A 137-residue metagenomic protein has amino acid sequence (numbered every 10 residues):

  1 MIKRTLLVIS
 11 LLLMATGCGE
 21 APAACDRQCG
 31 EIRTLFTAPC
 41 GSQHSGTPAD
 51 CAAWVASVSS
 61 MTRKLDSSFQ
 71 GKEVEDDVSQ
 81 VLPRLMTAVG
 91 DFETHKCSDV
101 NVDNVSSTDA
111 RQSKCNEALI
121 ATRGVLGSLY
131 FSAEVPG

Functional and structural regions predicted by a protein language model:
M1-L7: Bacterial N-terminal signal peptides that target proteins for export
L7-V8, G127: General helical structural elements
V8-L12, T122: Hydrophobic alpha-helical membrane segments, chiefly transmembrane helices and signal peptide h-regions, characterized
L13-G17: C-terminal motif of bacterial Sec signal peptides marking the signal peptidase cleavage site
C18-A56, S60: Immediate post-signal-peptide N-terminus of mature secreted/exported proteins
Q28-G46, D91-G137: C-terminal amphipathic alpha-helix
W54-A118: Long, amphipathic, charge-rich alpha-helical segments that form helical bundles/coiled-coils
